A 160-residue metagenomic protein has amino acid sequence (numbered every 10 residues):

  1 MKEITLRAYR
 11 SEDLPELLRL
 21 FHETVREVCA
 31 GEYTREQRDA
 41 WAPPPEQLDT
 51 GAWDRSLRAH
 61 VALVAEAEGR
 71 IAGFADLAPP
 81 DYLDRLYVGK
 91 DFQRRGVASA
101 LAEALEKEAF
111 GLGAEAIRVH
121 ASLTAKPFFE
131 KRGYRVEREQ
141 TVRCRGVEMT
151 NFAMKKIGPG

Functional and structural regions predicted by a protein language model:
I4, A8-S11, R19-Q93, A102-A104 (+4 more regions): Acetyl-CoA-dependent GNAT
I71, V136-R138: Residue-level detector of beta-propeller blades
G96: Glycine-rich phosphate-binding loop
E115, R135: Short acidic/polar active-site loop segments enriched in Thr and Asp
H120-K126, R132, E139-G160: C-terminal "cap" of GNAT-fold acetyltransferases
